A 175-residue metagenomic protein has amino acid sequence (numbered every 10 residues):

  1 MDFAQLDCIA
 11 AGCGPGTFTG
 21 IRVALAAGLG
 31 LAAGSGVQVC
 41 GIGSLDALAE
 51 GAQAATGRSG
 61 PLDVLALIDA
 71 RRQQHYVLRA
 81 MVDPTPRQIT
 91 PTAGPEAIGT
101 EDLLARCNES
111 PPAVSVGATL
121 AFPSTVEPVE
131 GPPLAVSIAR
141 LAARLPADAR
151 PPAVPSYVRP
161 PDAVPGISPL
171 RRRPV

Functional and structural regions predicted by a protein language model:
M1-Q5: Helix-rich "cap/lid" substructures immediately adjacent to catalytic or cofactor-binding pockets
L6-I9, P61: Phosphate-coordination loops involved in phosphoryl transfer and adenosine-cofactor binding
C8-A10, G14, A24, V129 (+2 more regions): N-terminal hydrophobic or amphipathic segments with adjacent small-residue motifs that include Sec signal peptides
A10-S44: DPxDG-like acidic metal-binding loop motif
C40-V175: Oxyanion-binding and handling regions
